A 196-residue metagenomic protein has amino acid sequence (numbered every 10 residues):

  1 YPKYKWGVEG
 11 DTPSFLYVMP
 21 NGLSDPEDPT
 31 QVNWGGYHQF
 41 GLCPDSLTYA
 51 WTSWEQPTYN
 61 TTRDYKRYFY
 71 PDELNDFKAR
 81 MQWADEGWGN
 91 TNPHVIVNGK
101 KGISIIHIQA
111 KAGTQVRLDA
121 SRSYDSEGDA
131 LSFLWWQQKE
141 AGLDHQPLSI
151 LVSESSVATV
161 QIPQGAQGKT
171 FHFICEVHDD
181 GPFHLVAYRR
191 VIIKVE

Functional and structural regions predicted by a protein language model:
Y1-R117, S123-S126, A130, L134-H145 (+1 more regions): N-terminal acidic, glycine/proline-rich low-complexity segments
H145-S153: Immunoglobulin-superfamily Ig-like beta-sandwich domains in protein ectodomains
V152-G168: Solvent-exposed segments in extracellular or luminal domains encompassing
H178-H184: Short, solvent-exposed loop/turn segments at the edges of extracellular beta-sandwich modules
H184-V191: Extracellular and select intracellular beta-sandwich modules with Ser/Thr-enriched, small-residue motifs on
I192-E196: Short beta-strand edge segments in extracellular beta-sheet folds
